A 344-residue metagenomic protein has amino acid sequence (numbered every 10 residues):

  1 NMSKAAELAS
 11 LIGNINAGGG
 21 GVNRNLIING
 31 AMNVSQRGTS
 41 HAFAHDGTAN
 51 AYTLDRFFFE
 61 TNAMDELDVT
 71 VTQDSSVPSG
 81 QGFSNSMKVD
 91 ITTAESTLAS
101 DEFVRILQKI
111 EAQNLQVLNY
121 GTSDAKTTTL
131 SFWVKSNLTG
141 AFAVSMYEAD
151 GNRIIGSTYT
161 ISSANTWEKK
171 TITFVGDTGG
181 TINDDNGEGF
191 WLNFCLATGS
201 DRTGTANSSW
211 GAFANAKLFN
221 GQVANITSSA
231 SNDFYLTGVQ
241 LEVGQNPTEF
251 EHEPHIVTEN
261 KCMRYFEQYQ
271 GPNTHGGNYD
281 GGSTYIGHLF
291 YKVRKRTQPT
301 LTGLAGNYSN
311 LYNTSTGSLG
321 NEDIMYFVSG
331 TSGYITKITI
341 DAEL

Functional and structural regions predicted by a protein language model:
S3-L344: Extracellular and organelle-lumenal recognition/adhesion modules and their flexible linkers in secreted
